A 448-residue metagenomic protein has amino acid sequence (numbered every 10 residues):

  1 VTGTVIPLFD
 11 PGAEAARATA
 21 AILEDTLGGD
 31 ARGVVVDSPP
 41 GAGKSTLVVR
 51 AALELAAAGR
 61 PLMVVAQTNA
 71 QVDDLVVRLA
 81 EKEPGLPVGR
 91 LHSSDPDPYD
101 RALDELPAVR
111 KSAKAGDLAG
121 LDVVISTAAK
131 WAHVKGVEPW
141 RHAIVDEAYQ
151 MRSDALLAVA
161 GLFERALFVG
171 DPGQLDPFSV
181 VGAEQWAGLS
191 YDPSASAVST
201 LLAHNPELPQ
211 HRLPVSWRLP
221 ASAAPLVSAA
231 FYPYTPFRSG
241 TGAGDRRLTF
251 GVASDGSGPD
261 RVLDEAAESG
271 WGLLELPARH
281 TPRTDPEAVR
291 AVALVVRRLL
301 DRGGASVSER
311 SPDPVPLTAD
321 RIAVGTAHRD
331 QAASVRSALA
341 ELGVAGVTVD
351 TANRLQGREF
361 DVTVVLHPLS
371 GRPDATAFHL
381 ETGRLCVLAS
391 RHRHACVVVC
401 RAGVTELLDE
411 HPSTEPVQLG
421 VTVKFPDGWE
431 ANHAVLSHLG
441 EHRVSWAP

Functional and structural regions predicted by a protein language model:
V1, A16-A20, G28, R261-A266: Juxtamembrane and targeting peptides
V1-P7, S254-P259: N-terminal capping/interface segment
T2-L23, D37-A42, L53, R60-A66 (+4 more regions): Conserved P-loop NTPase motor core of helicases/translocases
L23-G33: Phosphate-binding P-loop
T26-L27, A52, V296: Short hydrophobic patches on amphipathic alpha-helices that form coiled-coil/helix-mediated interaction surfaces
A31, D37-A42, A57-R60, A66-L75 (+2 more regions): Conserved helicase motor core of SF1/SF2 NTP-dependent helicases
L47, A51: Hydrophobic positions on the alpha1 helix immediately C-terminal to the Walker A/P-loop
